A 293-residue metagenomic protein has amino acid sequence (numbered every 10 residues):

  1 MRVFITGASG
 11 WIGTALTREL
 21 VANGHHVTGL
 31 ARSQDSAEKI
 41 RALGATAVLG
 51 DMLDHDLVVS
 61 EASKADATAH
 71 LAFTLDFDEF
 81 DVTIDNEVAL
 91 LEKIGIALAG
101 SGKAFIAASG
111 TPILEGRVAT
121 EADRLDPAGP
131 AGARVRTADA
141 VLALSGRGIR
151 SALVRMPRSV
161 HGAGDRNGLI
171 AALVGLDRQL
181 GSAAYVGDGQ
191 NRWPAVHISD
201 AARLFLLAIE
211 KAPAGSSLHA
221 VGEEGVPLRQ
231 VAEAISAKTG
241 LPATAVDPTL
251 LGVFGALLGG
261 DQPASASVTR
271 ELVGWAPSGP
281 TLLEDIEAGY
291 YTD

Functional and structural regions predicted by a protein language model:
R2, A183, L204-F254: Mid/C-terminal beta-alpha module of Rossmann-like enzyme folds, strongest in SDR-family dehydrogenases/epimerases
V3-N23: N-terminal Rossmann NAD(P)H-binding glycine-rich loop of SDR-like oxidoreductase domains
H26-T28, T74, V88-G132, A152: Conserved Rossmann-fold NAD(P)-dependent oxidoreductase catalytic core, especially the SDR/UDP-sugar
G29-E92: NAD(P)H-binding glycine-rich loop region in Rossmannoid oxidoreductase-like domains and their noncatalytic homologs
D126-V154: Active-site Tyr-X1-5-Lys
V135, H161-A171, Q179-L180, A208-L218: Glycine/proline-rich active-site loop of Rossmann-fold NAD(P)-dependent oxidoreductases
D165-A172, Y185-I209: Substrate-positioning beta->alpha
P280-D293: Amphipathic terminal alpha-helices
